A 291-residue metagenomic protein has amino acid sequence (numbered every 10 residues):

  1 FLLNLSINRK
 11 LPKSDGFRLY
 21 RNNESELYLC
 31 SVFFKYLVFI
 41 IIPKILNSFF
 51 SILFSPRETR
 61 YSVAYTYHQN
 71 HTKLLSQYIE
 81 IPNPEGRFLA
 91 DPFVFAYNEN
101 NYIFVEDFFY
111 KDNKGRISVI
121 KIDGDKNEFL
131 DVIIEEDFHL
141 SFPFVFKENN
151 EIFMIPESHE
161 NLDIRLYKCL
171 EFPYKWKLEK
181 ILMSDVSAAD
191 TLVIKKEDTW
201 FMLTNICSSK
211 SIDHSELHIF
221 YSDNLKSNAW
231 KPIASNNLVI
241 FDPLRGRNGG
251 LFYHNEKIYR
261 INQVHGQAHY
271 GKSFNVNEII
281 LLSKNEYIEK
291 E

Functional and structural regions predicted by a protein language model:
F1-S25, L29: Donor/substrate-binding cores of folate-linked one-carbon enzymes
C30-E291: Carbohydrate-active catalytic/glycan-binding domains of CAZyme proteins, especially the secreted or lumenal ectodomains
